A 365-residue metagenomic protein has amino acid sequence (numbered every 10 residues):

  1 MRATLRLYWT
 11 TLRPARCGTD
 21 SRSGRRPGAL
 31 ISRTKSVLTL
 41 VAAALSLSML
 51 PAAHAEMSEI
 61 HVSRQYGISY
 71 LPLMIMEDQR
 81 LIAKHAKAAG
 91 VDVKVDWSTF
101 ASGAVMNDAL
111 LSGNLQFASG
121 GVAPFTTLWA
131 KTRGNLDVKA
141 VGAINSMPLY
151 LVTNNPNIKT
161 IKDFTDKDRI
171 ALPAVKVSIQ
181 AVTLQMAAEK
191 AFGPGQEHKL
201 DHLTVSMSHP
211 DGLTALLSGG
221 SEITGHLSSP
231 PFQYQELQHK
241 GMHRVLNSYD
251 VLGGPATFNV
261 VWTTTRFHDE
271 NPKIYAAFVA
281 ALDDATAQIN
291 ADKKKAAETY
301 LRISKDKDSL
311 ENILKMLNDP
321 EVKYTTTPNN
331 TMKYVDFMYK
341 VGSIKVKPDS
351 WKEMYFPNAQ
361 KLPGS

Functional and structural regions predicted by a protein language model:
L5, L12-L40: Bacterial N-terminal signal peptides that target proteins for export
T39-S48: Bacterial N-terminal signal peptides
L50-A55: Sec/Tat signal peptide C-region and signal peptidase I cleavage site
E56-E197, D201-S206, G220, T224-P230 (+1 more regions): Short, glycine-/small- and polar/acidic-enriched structural segments that line small-molecule recognition paths
A83-D92, D250-G253, P320-P328: Short, solvent-exposed loop/beta-turn-alpha elements that line the ligand-binding surface or hinge of extracytoplasmic
K199-D201, P210-L301: Pocket-lining segment of extracytoplasmic ligand-binding domains
H268-K345: Secondary-structure end/capping motifs
M338-S365: Conserved C-terminal helix/tail region of periplasmic/extracytoplasmic solute-binding proteins
